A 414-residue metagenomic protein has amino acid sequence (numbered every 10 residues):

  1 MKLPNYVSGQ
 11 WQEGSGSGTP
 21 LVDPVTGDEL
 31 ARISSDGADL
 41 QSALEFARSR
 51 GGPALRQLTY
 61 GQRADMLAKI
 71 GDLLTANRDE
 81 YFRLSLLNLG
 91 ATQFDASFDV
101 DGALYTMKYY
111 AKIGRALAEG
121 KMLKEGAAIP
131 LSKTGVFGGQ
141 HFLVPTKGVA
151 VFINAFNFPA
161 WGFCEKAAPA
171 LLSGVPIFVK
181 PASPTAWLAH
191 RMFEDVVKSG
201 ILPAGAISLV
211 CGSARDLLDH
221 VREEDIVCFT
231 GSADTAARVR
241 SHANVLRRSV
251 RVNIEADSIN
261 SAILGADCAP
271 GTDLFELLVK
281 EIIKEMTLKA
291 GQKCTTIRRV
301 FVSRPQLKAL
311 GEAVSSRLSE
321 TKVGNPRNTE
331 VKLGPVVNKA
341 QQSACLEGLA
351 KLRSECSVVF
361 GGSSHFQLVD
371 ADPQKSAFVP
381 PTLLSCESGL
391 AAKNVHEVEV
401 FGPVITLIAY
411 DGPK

Functional and structural regions predicted by a protein language model:
M1-G135, E320, V337: N-terminal Rossmann-like NAD(P)+-binding subdomain of aldehyde/semialdehyde dehydrogenases
P24, L40, Y60, R78 (+5 more regions): Residues at or immediately preceding the N-termini of alpha-helices
P24-E29, V221, D257, K293-T295 (+2 more regions): Short glycine-enriched loop/turn motifs at secondary-structure junctions
G27, R63, S85, G174 (+7 more regions): Residue-level signal for inorganic ion chemistry
S34, F158, V400-F401: Glycine-rich phosphate/pyrophosphate-binding beta-alpha loops
E119-E276: Rossmann-like NAD(P) dinucleotide-binding subdomain of oxidoreductase/dehydrogenase enzymes
K198-G200, I226, D234-A391, Y410-P413: ALDH superfamily catalytic-core signature
